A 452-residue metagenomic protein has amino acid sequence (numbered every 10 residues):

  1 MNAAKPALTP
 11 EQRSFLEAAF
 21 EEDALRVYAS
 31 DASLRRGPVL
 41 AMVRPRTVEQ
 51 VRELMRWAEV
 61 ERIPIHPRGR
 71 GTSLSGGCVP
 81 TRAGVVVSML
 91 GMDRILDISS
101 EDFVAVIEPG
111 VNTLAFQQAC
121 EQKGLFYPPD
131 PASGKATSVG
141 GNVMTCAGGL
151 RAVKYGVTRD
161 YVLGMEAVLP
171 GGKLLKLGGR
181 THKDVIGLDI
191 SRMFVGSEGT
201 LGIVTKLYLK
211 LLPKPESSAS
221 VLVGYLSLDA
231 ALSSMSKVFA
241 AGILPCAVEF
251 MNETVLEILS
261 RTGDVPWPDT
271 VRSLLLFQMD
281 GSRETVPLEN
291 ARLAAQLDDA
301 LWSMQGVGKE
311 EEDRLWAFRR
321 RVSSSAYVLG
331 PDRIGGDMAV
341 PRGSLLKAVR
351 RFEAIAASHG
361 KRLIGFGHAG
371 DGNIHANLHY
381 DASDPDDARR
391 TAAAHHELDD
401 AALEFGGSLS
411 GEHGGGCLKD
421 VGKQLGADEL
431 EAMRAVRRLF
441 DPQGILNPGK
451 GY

Functional and structural regions predicted by a protein language model:
M1-A32, V60-I63, Q296-E312, E404-Q424: N-terminal accessory segments
M1-R56, T72-F103, A132, V255-D264 (+3 more regions): N-terminal flexible segment immediately upstream of the FAD-binding catalytic core in FAD-dependent oxidoreductases
F20, A24-Y28, P213, A219 (+3 more regions): C-terminal substrate-recognition/cap domain of FAD-linked oxidoreductases
R94-I98, V104-E249, L446: FAD-binding subdomain of flavoenzyme oxidoreductases
S100-F103, S383, C417-Q424: Short beta-alpha connecting loops at secondary-structure transitions that line or flank enzyme active sites
K173, K419-Y452: Activity-critical C-terminal alpha-helical subdomain
